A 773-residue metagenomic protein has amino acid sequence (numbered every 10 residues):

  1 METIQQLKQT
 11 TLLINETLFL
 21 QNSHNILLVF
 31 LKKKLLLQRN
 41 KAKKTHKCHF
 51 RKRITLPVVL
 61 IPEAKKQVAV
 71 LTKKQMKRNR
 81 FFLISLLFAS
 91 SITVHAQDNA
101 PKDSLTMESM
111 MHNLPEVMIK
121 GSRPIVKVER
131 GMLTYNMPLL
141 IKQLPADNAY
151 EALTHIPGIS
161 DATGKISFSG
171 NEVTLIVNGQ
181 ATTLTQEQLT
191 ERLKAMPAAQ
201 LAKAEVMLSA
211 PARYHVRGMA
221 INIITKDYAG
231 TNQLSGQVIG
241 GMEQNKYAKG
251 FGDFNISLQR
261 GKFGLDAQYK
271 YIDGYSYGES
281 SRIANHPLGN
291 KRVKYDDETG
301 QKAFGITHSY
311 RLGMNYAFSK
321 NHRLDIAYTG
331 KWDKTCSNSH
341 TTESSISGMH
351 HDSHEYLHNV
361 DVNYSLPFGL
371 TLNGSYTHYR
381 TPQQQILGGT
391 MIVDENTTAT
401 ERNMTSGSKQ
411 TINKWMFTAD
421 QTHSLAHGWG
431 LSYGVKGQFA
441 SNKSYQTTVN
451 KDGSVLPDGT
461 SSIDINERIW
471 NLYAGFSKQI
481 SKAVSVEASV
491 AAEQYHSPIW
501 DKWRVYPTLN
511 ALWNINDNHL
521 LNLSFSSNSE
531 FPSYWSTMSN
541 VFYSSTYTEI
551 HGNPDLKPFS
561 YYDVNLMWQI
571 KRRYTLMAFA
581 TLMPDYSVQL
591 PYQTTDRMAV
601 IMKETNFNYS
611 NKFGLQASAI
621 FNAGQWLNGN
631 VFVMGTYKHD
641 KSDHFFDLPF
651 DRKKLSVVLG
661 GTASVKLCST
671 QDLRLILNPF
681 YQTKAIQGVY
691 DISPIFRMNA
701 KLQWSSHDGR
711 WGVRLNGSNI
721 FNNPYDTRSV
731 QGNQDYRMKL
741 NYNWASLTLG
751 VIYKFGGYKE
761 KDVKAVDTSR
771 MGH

Functional and structural regions predicted by a protein language model:
M1, Q9-T10, L18-L20, H24-L28 (+14 more regions): Bacterial Sec-dependent N-terminal signal peptides
Q97-E116, S122-N338, M349-Y379, D420-S432 (+9 more regions): Membrane-proximal, glycine/serine-rich, low-complexity loop/turn segments characteristic of large bacterial
I239-G241, Y295-G300, T342-D352, A399-G407 (+9 more regions): Extracellular loop and loop/strand-boundary signature of outer-membrane beta-barrel proteins
R282-K291, K331, H340-G348, L387-T397 (+10 more regions): Flexible, surface-exposed loop regions and adjacent strand-edge segments of Gram-negative outer-membrane beta-barrel
T307-D333, H351-P507, L512-N518, Y574-M577 (+2 more regions): Face-selective signature of the C-terminal outer-membrane beta-barrel domain
N608-T683: Gram-negative outer-membrane beta-barrel transporters
L659-S705, R710-W711, N716-P724, S729-D735: C-terminal beta-barrel architecture of Gram-negative outer-membrane proteins
